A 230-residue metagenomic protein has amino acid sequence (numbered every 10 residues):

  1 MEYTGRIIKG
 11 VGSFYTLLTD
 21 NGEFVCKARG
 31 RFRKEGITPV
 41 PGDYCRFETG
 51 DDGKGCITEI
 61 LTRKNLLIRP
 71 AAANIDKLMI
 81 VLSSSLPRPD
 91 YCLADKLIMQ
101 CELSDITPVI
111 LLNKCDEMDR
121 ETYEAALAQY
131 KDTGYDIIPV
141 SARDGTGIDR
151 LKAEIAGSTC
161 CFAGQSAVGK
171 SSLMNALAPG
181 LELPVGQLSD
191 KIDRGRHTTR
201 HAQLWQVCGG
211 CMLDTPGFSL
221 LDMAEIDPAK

Functional and structural regions predicted by a protein language model:
M1-V11: Structural detector for short beta-strands of small beta-barrel domains
S13, G30, G36-G53, L61-L78 (+7 more regions): Helix-rich effector regions associated with P-loop NTPase G domains
Y15-T19, C26, F47: SH3/SH3-like beta-barrel fold
E23-G30, C56: A short macromolecule-binding patch
L93-K96, E124-A125: Charged helix-capping and loop-helix junction motifs
D116-V168: Canonical P-loop GTPase G-domain recognition
K170-G186: A conserved segment at the C-terminal end of the G1
